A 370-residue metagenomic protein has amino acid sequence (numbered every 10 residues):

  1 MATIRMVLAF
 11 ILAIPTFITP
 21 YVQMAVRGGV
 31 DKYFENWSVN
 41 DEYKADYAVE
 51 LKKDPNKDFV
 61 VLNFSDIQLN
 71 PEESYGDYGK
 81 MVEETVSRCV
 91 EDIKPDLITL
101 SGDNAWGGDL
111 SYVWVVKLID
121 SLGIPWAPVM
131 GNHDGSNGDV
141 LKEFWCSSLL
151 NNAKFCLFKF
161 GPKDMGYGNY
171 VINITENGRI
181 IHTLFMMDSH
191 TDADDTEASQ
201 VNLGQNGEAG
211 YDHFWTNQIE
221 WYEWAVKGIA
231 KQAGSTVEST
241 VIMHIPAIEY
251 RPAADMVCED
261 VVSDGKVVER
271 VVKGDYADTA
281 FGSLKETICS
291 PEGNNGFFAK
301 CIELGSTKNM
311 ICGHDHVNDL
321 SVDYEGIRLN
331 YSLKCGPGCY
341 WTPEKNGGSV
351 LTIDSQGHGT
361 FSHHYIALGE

Functional and structural regions predicted by a protein language model:
Y21-E42, D46-L51, P55, V171-E176 (+3 more regions): Binuclear metal-dependent phosphoesterase catalytic core
V22-W114: N-terminal active-site segment of His-dependent metallophosphoesterases
G29-E50, W114-G234, V350-T352: Extended active-site neighborhood of metal-dependent phosphoesterases/phosphodiesterases
F34-W37, N63-E83, A105-L110, S136-N137 (+3 more regions): Acidic/histidine-rich helix-loop elements that form or flank divalent-metal/phosphate-binding sites at the catalytic
D58-P71, I181-D194, I242, R328-K334: Active-site-proximal beta-strand elements of phosphoester/diester hydrolases
N70-P71, W106-S111, P128-V140, D192-T196 (+4 more regions): Active-site environment of divalent metal-dependent phosphoester hydrolases
E73-Y78, G102-I119, G135-F155, A253 (+1 more regions): Metal-dependent catalytic neighborhoods of phosphoester/phosphodiester hydrolases
I93-D96, T183-M186, V201-D315: His/acidic metal-ligating clusters that form di-metal
